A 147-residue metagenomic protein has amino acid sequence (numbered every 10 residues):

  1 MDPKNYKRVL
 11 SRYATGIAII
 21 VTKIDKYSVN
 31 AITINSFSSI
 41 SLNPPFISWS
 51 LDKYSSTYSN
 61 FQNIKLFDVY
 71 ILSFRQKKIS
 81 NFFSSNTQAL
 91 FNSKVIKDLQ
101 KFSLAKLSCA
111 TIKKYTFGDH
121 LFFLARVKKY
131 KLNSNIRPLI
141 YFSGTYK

Functional and structural regions predicted by a protein language model:
M1-K147: Basic, polyanion-binding surface patches
